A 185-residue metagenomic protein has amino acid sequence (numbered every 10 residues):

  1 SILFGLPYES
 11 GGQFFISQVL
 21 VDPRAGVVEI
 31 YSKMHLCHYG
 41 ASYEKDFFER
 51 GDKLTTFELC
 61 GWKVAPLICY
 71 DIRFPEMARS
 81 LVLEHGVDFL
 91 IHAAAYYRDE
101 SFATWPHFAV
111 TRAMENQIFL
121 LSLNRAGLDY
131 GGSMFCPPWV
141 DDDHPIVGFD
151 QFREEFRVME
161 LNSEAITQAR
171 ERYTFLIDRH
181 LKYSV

Functional and structural regions predicted by a protein language model:
S1-L3, I72-F156: CN hydrolase (nitrilase-like) catalytic-core segments centered on the catalytic cysteine and neighboring Lys/Glu
L6, S17-L20, T55-F57, G131-F135 (+1 more regions): Short beta-strand scaffold segments in enzyme catalytic cores
E9-H85, R98-E100, T104-H107, T111 (+1 more regions): Active-site catalytic loop in hydrolytic enzyme cores
D22-P23, G61, P137, S163-A165: Non-catalytic surface loops within mature trypsin-like serine protease
G26-E29, D141-D143, I166-Q168: Short helix-loop capping/hinge motifs at secondary-structure junctions, enriched in acidic/polar residues
K33-F47, R153-A169: A short, polar/charged loop-to-alpha-helix boundary motif
E164-V185: A short C-terminal boundary segment appended to hydrolase-like catalytic domains
